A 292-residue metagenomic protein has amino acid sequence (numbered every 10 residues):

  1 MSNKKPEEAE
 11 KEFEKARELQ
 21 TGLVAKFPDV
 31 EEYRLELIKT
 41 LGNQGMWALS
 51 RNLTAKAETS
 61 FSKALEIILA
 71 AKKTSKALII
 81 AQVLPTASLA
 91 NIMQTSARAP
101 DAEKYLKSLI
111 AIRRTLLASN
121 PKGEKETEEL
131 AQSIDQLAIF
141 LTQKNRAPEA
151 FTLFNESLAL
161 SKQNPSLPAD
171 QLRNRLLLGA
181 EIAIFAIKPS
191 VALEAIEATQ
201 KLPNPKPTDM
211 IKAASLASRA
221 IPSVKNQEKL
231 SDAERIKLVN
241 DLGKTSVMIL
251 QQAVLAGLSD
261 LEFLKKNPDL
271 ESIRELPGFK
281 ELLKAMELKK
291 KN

Functional and structural regions predicted by a protein language model:
M1-N292: Alpha-helical protein-protein interaction modules
